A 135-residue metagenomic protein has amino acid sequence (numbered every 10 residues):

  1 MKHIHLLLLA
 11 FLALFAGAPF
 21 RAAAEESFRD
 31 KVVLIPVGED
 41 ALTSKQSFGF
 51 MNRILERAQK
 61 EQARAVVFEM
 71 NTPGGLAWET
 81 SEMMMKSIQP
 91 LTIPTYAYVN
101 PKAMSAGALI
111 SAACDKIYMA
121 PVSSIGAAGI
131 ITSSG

Functional and structural regions predicted by a protein language model:
M1-H5: Positively charged n-region of N-terminal signal peptides that target proteins for export
L7-G17: Bacterial N-terminal signal peptides
F20-G135: Soluble extramembrane regions of membrane proteins in the secretory/endomembrane system
